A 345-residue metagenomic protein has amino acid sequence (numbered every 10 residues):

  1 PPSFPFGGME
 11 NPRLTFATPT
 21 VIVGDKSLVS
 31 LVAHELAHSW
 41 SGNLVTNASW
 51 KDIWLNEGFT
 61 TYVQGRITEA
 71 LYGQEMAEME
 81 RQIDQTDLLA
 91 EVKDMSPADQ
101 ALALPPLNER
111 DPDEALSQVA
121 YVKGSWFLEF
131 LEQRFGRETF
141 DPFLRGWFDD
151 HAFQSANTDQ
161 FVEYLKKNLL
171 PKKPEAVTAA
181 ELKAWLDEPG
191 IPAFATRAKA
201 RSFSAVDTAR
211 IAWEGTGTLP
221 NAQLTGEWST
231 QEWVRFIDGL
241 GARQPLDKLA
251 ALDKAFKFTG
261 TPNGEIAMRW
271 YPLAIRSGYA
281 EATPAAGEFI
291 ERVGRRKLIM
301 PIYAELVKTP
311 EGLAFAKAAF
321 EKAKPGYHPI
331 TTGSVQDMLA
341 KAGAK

Functional and structural regions predicted by a protein language model:
P1-I211: Hydrophobic alpha-helical and helix-loop surface patches within well-folded domains that function as non-catalytic
S117-V119, K123-G124, H151-N157, L169-K345: Long, ordered, helix-rich scaffold segments
